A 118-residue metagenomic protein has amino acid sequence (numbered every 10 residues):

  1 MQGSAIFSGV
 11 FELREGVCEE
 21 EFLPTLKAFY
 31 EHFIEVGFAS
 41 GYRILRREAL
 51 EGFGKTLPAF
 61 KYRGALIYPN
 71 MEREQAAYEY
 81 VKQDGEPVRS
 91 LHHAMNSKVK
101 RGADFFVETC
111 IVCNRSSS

Functional and structural regions predicted by a protein language model:
M1-A5, K55-P58: Short, flexible turn/loop "capping" segments at secondary-structure junctions
S4-E12, R63: Active-site-flanking beta-strand signature of metal-NTP-handling nucleotidyl enzymes and homologous cyclase-like
L13-F22: Short, surface-exposed ligand-recognition loops at beta-strand->loop->(often short) alpha-helix junctions that present
L23-K27: Short amphipathic alpha-helical segment that frequently serves as the phosphate-/nucleotide-binding helix
H32-S40, G54-E108, C113: An amphipathic, aromatic/His-enriched active-site/gating alpha helix that lines ligand/cofactor pockets
E48-L50: A cross-kingdom feature marking solvent-exposed beta-strand/loop segments within repeated, beta-rich binding/scaffold
